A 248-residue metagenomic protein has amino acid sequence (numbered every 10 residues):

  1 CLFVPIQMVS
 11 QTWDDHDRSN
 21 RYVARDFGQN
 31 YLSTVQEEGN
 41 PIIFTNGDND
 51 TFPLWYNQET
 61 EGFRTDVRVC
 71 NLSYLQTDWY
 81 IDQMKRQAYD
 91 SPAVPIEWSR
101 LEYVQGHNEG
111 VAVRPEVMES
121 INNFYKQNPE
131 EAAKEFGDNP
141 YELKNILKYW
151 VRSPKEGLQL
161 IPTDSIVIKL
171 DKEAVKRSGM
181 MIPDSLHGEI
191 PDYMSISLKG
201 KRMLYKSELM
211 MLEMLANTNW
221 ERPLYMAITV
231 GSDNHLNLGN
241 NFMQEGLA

Functional and structural regions predicted by a protein language model:
C1-N40, F52-A248: ER/secretory pathway lumenal C-terminal domains and tails of membrane proteins involved in glycoprotein biogenesis
